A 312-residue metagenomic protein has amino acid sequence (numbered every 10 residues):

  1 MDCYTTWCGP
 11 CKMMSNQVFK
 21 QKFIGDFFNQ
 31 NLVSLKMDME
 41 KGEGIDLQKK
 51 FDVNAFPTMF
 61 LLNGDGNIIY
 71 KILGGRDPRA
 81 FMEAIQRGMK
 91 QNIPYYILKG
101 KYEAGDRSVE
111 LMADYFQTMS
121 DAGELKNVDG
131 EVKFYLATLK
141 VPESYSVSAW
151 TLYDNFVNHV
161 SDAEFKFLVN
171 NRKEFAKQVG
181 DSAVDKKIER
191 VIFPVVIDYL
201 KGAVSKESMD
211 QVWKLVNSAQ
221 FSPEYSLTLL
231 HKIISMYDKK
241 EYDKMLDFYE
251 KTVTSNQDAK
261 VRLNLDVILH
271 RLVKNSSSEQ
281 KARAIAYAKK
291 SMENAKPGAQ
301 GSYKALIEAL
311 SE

Functional and structural regions predicted by a protein language model:
M1-C8: Short active-site neighborhood of thiol/selenol oxidoreductases, capturing the structured segment around
T5, M14-G44, V53, L61: Thiol-based oxidoreductase modules, predominantly thioredoxin-like and allied folds used for disulfide exchange
C11-M14, Q48, K71-L73: Short, solvent-exposed loop/turn and secondary-structure capping segments
M13, F23, D46, N67 (+3 more regions): Extracytoplasmic/secreted proteins, especially bacterial periplasmic and envelope-associated proteins
V18, G75-R79, S278: Soluble non-cytosolic domains of exported or imported proteins
V53-I97: Non-catalytic, surface beta->alpha helical segment in thiol-disulfide oxidoreductase systems
A84, I93-Y115: CheY-like receiver
G105-E312: Oxidative protein folding and maturation machinery
